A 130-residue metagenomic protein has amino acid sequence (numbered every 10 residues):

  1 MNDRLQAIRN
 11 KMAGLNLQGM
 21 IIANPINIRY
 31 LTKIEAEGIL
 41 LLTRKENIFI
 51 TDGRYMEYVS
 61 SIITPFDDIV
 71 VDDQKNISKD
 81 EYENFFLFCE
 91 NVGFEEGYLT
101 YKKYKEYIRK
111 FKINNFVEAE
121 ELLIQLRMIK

Functional and structural regions predicted by a protein language model:
M1-I50, M56, F86-E90, R109-F116 (+1 more regions): Terminal domain-start leader segments
Q6, N76-K130: Flexible, acidic/His-enriched mid-domain "rim/lid" segments that flank
N16, I63, R127-K130: Generic secondary-structure transition motif, activating predominantly at the C-termini of alpha-helices
A23-P25, T51-R54, D73-Q74, F94-L99: Structural motif
K33-E35, S61-I62, Y104-Y107: Short amphipathic alpha-helical segments
L41-K45, I62-T64, V70-Q74, I113-E118: Short, surface-exposed linear patches
T51-D80: Compact, glycine/acidic-enriched structural inserts
